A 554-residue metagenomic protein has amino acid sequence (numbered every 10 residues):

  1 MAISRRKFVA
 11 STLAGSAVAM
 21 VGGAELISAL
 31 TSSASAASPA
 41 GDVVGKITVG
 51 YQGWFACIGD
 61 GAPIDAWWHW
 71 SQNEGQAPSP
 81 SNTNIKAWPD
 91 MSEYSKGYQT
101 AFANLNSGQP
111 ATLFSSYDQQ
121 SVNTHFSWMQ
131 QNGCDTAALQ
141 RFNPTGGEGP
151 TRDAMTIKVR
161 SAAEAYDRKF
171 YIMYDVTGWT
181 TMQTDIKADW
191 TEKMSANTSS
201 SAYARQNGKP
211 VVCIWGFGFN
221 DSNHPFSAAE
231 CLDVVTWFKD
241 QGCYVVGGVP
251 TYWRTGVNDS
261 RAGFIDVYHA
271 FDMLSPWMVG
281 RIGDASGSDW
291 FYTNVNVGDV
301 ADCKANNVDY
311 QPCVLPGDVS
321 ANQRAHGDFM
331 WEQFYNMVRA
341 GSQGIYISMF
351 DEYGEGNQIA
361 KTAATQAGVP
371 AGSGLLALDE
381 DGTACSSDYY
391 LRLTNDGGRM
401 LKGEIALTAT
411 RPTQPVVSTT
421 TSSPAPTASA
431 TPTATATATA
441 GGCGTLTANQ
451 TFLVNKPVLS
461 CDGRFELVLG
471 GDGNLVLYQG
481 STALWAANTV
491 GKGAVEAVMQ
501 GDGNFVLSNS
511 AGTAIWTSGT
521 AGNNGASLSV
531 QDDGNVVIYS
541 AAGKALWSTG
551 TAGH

Functional and structural regions predicted by a protein language model:
K7-A29: N-terminal export signals
F8, R168-F170, K209-P210, G503 (+2 more regions): Generic beta-strand structural signal
L13, W54, V279, R399 (+3 more regions): Residue-level marker of positions within ordered structural domains that often coincide with functionally constrained
G23-G41, G45: C-terminal segment of N-terminal export signals and the immediately downstream linker at the start of the mature
A37-P426: Glycan-processing catalytic domains of CAZymes
T419-T439: Ser/Thr-rich, Proline-interspersed low-complexity disordered segments
A440-H554: Beta-rich ligand-binding surfaces for carbohydrates and other polyanions
